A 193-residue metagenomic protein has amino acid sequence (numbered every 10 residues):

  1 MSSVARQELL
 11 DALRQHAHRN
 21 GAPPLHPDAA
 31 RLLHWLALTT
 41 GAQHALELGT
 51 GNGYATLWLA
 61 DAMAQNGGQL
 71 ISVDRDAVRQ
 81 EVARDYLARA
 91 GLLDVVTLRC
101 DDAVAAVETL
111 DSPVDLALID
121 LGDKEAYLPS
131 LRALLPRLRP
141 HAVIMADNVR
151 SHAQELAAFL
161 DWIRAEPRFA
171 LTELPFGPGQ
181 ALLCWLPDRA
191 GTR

Functional and structural regions predicted by a protein language model:
M1-L116, D123-M145, V149-R193: A short alpha-helical cap/connector motif
